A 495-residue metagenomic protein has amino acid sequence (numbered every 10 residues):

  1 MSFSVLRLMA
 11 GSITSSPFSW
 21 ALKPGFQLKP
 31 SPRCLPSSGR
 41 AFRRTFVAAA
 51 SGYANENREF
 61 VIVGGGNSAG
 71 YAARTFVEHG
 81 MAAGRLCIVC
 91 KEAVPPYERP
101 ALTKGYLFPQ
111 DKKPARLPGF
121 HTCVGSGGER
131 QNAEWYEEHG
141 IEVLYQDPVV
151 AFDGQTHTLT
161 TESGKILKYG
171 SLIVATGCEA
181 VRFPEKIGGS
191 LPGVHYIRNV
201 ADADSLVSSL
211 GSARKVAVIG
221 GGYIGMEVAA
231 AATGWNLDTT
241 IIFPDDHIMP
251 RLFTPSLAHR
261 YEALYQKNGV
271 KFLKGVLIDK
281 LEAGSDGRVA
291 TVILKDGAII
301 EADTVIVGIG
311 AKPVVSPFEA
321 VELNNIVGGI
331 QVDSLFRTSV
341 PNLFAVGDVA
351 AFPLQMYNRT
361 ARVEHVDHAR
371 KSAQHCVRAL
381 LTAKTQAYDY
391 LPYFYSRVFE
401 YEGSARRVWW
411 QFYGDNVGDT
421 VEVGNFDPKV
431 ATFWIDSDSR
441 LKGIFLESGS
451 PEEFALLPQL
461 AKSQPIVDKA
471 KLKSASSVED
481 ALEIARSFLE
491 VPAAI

Functional and structural regions predicted by a protein language model:
M1, S12-V63, T75, E129-A217 (+6 more regions): FAD-binding core/adjacent interface of flavoenzyme oxidoreductases
A50-S51, N55-E59, V349-A455: Mid-to-C-terminal Rossmann-like scaffold of FAD/NAD(P)H-dependent oxidoreductases
G52-E142, A231-S256: Beta1-alpha1 glycine-rich phosphate/pyrophosphate-binding loop at the start of Rossmann-like nucleotide-binding domains
E59, I300-L323, R406-V491: C-terminal catalytic lobe of FAD-dependent flavoproteins
G66-Y71, A93, C178-A180, A201 (+3 more regions): Residue-level detector of alpha-helix initiation sites
R85-C87, E138, V143-T160, L167 (+1 more regions): A Rossmann-like FAD-binding core segment of flavoenzymes
L86, K104-V124, E179, G189-G193 (+4 more regions): Glycine-rich active-site loop/strand segments that organize a redox cofactor
S190-S212, R288, I293, G297-R378 (+1 more regions): FAD-site-proximal beta/loop scaffold in flavoenzymes
